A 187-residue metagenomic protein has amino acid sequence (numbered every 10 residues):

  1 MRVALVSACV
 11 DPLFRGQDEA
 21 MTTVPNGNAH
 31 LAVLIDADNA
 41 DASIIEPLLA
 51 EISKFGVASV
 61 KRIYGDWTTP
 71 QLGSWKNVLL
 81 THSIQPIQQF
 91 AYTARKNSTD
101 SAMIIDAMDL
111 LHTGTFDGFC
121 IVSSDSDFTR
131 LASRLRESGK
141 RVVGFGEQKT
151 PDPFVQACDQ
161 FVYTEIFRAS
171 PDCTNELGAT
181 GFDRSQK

Functional and structural regions predicted by a protein language model:
V3, C9-H112, R141: Domain-level signal for Mg2+-assisted phosphodiester chemistry and nucleotide/NA-binding surfaces in nucleic-acid
K61, T129-A132, S138-V143, P151: P-loop/Walker A NTP-binding module and the surrounding RecA-like catalytic core of P-loop NTPases
Y64, D117-S124, L131, L135 (+1 more regions): Acidic beta-strand-to-loop metal/phosphate-binding motif
Q71-K76, G146-F154: Short, glycine/polar-rich helix-capping loops at beta-to-alpha or helix-loop-helix junctions that flank or form
H82, S138, Q156-C158: Short, structured coil segments at secondary-structure junctions
A94-K96, K149-P153, R168-P171: Short gly/pro/ser/thr-enriched loop/turn and capping motifs at secondary-structure boundaries
D159-D172: Conserved phosphate-handling catalytic cores of large alpha/beta enzymes
C173-K187: N-terminal regulatory modules in eukaryotic regulatory proteins
